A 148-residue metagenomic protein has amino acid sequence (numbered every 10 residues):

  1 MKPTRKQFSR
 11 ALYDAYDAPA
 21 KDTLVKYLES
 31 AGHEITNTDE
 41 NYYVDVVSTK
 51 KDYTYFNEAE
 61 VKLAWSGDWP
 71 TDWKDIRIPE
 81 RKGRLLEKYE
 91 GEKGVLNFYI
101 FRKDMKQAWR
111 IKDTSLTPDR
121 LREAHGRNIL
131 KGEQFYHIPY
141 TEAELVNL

Functional and structural regions predicted by a protein language model:
M1-T38: Acidic-basic catalytic patches of nuclease active cores, encompassing PD-(D/E)XK and other metal-cofactor nuclease
D22, S30, T49, G91-N97 (+1 more regions): Non-catalytic C-terminal interaction segments of nucleic acid-processing enzymes
L28, V46-S48, Y53-G67: Conserved catalytic cores of phosphodiester-cleaving nucleases, focusing on short active-site segments
H33-T38, L85-G91: Short linear motifs in intrinsically disordered
T36-D39, V47-T49: Short secondary-structure boundary/capping segments within folded domains
T36-N37, F56-E58, F98-I100: A structural signal for short, well-ordered beta-strand segments and their strand-loop junctions that often border
Y42: Beta-rich catalytic cores
A64-Y89: Mg2+/Mn2+-dependent nuclease catalytic core
